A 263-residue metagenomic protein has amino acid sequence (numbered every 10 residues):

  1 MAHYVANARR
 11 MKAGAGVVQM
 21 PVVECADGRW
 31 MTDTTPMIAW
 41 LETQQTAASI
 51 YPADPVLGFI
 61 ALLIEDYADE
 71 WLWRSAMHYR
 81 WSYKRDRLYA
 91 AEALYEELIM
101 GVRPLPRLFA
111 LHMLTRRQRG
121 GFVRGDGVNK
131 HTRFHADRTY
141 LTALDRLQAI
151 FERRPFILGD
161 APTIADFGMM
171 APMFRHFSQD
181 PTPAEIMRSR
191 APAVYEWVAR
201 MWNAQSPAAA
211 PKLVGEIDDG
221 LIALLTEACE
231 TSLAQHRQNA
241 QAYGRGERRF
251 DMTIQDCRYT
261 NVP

Functional and structural regions predicted by a protein language model:
M1-P104, I157, E227-P263: GST-like domain detector, emphasizing the conserved glutathione-binding G-site in the N-terminal thioredoxin-like
T35-A39, F59-L62, D66, L141 (+4 more regions): A structural signal for well-ordered alpha-helical segments within the folded catalytic domains of diverse enzymes
G58, L62-E152, H176-T182: Conserved C-terminal alpha-helical bundle
R133-D137, A161-P162, A191: Amphipathic, non-membrane alpha-helical segments in soluble helical-bundle scaffolds
A149-G159, P207, Q241, R245: Surface-exposed helix-capping loop/turn segments at secondary-structure junctions
I157-F177: GST superfamily/GST-like fold recognition
M170-V262: Active-site/pore-lining binding-face segments in mid-to-C-terminal subdomains
